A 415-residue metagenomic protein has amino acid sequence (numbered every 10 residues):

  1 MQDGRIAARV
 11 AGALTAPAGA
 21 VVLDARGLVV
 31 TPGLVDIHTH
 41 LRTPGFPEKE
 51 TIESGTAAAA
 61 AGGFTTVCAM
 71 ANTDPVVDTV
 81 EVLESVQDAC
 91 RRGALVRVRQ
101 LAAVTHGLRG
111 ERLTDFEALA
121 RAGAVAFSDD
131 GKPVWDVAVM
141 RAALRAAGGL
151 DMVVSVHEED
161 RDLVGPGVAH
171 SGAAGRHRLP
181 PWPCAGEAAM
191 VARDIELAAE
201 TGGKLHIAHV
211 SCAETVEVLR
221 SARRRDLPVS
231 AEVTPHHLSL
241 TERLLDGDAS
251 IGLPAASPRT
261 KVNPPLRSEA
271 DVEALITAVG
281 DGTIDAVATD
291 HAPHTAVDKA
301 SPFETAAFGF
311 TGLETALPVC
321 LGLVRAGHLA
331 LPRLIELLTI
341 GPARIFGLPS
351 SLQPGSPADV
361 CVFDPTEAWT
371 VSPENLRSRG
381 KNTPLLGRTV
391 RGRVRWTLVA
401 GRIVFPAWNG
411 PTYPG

Functional and structural regions predicted by a protein language model:
M1-P32: Histidine-rich, glycine-flanked metal-binding segment
G4, G27, H38, A59 (+14 more regions): Divalent metal-coordination and catalytic microenvironments
A25-R92: Metal-associated gating/positioning segment near the N- to mid-region
T31, V80-R97, R145-V156, T315 (+1 more regions): Alpha-helix-loop-beta-strand connector modules within alpha/beta enzyme cores
I37-E50, A71-T73, R99-R112, G131 (+2 more regions): Active-site mouth loops of central-metabolism enzymes
E111-V287: Histidine/acidic residue-rich metal-binding segments in metalloenzymes
R176-K204, R259, T277-V287, A292-T366: His/Asp/Glu-enriched, well-ordered alpha-helical/loop segment that forms or immediately abuts the divalent-metal
P302-T305, P354-G415: C-terminal cap of metal-dependent C-N hydrolases
